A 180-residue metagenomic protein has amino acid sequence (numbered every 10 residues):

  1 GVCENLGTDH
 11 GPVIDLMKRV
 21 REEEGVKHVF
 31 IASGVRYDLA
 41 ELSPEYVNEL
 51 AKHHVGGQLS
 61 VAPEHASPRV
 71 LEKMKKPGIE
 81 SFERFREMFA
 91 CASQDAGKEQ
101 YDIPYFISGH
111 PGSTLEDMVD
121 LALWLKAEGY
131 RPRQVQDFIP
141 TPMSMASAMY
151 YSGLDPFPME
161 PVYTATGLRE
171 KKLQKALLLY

Functional and structural regions predicted by a protein language model:
G1-E4, A40-E41, E64-K76, G97-E116 (+2 more regions): Flexible glycine/acidic-rich beta-alpha junction loops that bind and position SAM and/or redox cofactors in anaerobic
G1-I103, S108-P111: Conserved SAM/AdoMet-binding glycine-rich loop
S43-V47, L115-L123: Short, acidic/polar
N48-G56, A122-P142: Structural recognition of alpha->loop->beta junctions
Q174-Y180: Short, intrinsically disordered, charge-balanced linker/junction segments flanking boundaries in proteins
